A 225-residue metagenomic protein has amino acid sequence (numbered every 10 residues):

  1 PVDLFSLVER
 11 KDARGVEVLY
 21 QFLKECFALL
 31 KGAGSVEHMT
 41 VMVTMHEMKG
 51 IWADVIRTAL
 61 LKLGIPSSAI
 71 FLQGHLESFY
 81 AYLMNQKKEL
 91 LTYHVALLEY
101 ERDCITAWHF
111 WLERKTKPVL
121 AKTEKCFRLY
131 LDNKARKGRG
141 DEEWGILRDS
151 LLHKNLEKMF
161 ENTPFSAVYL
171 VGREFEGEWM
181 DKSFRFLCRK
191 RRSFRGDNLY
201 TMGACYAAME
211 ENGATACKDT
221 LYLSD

Functional and structural regions predicted by a protein language model:
P1-I51, C126-F165: Conserved phosphate-binding loops in N-terminal lobes of ATP-dependent enzymes of the actin/Hsp70/sugar-kinase
P1-K11, L61, A69-F71, S78-A81: Early-domain small/polar-rich strand-loop-helix modules and first-structured segments of the mature chain
P1-V2, L83-K125: Gly/Thr-rich phosphate-binding beta-strand-loop-beta motif of the actin/hexokinase/Hsp70
L30, M48, I56-S67, A81 (+4 more regions): ATP/nucleotide-binding catalytic cores
V41-W52, L156-R185, R192, G196-D197: Glycine-rich phosphate-binding loops at beta-strand->alpha-helix junctions
I65-S78, K182-C205: Conserved phosphate-binding/catalytic loops in two-lobed NTP-binding clefts
P118-L131, G138-I146, K190-R191, R195-A207: Compact beta-rich and alpha/beta scaffold cores in large eukaryotic transport/transcription complexes and associated
Y206-D225: Acidic, glycine/GT-rich loop-and beta-edge segments that sit at the periphery of enzyme/chaperone cores
